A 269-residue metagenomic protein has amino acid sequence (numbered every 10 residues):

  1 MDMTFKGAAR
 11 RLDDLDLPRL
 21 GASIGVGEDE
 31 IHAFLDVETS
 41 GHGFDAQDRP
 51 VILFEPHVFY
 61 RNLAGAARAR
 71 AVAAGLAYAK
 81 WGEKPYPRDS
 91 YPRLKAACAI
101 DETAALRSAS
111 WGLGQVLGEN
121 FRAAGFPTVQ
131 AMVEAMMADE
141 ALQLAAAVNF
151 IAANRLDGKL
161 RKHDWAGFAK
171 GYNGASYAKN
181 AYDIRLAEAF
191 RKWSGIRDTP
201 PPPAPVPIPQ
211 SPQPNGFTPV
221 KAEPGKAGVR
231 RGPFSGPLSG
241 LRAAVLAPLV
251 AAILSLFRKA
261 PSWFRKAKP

Functional and structural regions predicted by a protein language model:
M1-L12, K192-P269: Extracellular cell-wall/glycan-interacting regions and their flexible linkers
M1-T199: Catalytic glycan-binding domains that act on GlcNAc-containing polysaccharides
